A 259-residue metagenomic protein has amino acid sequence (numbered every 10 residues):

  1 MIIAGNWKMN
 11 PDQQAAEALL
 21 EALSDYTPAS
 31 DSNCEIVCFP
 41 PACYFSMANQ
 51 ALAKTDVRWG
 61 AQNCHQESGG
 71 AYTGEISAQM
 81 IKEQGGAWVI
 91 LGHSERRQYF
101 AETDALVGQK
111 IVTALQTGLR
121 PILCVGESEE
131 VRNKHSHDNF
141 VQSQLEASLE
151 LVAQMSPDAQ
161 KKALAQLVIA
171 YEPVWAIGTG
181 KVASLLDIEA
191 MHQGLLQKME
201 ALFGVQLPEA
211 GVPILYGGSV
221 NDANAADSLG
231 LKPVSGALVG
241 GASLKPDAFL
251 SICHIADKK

Functional and structural regions predicted by a protein language model:
M1-A170, V174-K259: Active-site loop-to-helix "anion-binding N-cap" substructures in soluble metabolic enzymes
